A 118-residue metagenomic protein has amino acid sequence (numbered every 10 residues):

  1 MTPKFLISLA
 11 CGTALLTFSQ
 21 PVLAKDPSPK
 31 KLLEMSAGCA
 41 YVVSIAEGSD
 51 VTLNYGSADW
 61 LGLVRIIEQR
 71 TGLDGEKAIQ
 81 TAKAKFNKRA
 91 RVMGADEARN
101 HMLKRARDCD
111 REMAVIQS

Functional and structural regions predicted by a protein language model:
M1-L9: Bacterial N-terminal signal peptides that target proteins for export
C11-L15: Hydrophobic helical h-region of N-terminal Sec-dependent signal peptides in bacterial secretory/periplasmic proteins
V22: A Zn2+-metalloprotease active-site environment signal
K25-E76: Short N-proximal segments of mature Sec-exported proteins
S57-S118: Compact alpha-helical subdomains of small soluble proteins
